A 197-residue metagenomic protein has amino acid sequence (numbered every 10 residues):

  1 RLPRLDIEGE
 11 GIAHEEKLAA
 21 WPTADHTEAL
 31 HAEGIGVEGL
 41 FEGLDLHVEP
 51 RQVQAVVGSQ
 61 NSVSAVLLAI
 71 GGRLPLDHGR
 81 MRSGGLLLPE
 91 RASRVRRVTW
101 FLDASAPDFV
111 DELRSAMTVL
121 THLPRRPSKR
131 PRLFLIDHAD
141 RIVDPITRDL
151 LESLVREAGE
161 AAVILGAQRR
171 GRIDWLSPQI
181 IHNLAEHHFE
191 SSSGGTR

Functional and structural regions predicted by a protein language model:
A19-G36: Conserved N-terminal strand/loop that marks the beginning of ABC ATPase nucleotide-binding domains
L44-P50: Conserved hydrophobic segment flanking the Walker A/P-loop of ABC-type ATPase nucleotide-binding domains
Q52-V63: Walker A (P-loop) ATP-phosphate-binding motif of ABC ATPase nucleotide-binding domains
G71-G72: Helix-to-loop junction immediately C-terminal to a conserved catalytic motif
G79-L87: Conserved ABC transporter NBD signature motif
L86-W100: ABC ATPase NBD coupling module
E90-R91, A106-R114: Conserved catalytic motifs of ABC-family nucleotide-binding domains
S128-R130, I146-I173: Conserved catalytic loops of ABC-family nucleotide-binding domains
